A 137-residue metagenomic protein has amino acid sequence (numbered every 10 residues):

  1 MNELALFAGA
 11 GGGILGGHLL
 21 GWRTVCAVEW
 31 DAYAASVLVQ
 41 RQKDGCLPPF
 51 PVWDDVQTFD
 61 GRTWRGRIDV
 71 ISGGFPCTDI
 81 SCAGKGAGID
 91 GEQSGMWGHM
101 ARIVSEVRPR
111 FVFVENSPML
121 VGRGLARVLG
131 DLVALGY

Functional and structural regions predicted by a protein language model:
M1-Y137: Conserved active-site and SAM-binding loop architecture of S-adenosyl-L-methionine-dependent nucleic-acid
